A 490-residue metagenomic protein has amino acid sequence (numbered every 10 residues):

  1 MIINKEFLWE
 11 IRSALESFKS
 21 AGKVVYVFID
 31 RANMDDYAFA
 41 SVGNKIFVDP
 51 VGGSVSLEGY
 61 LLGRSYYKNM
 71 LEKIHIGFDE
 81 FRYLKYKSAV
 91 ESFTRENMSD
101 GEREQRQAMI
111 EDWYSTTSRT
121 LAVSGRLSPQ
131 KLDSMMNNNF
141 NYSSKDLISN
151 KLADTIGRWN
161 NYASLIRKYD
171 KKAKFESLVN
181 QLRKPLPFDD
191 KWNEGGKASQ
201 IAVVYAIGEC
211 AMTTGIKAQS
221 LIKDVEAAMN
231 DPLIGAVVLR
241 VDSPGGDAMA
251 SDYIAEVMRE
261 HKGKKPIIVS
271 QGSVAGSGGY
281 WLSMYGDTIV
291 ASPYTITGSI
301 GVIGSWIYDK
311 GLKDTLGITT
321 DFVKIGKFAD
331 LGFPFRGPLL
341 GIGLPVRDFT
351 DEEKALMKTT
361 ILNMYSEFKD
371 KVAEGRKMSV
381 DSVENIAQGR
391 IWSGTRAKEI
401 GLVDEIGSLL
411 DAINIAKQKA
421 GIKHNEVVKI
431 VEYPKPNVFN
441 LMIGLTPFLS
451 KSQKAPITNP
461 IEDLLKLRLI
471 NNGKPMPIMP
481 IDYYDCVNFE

Functional and structural regions predicted by a protein language model:
M1-S65, W192-T315, L362: Cleft-lining beta-strand/loop regions that shape enzyme active-site pockets
R31, L84, N138, E209 (+5 more regions): Short, solvent-exposed coil/turn elements at secondary-structure transition points
Y67-F81, K174-E194, I303, I307 (+3 more regions): Surface-exposed, non-catalytic interaction/assembly patches
K68-R167, K310, D314-I400, D404-E405 (+2 more regions): Charged, glycine-interspersed solvent-exposed loop segments at helix/strand-loop junctions that cap or gate access
V123-S124, D154-A198, K369-G375, D404-L449: C-terminal long alpha-helix characteristic of the crotonase
S134, R240-D247, V274, I300 (+3 more regions): Acidic/histidine-enriched alpha-helical segments
G195-I201, Y205-L233, T360, Y433-E490: Intrinsic disorder and flexible/low-complexity segments
A248-Y253, R396-E399, M442-L445: Short glycine/threonine-rich loop-to-helix capping motif typified by GTGT followed within a few residues by an Asp-Pro
